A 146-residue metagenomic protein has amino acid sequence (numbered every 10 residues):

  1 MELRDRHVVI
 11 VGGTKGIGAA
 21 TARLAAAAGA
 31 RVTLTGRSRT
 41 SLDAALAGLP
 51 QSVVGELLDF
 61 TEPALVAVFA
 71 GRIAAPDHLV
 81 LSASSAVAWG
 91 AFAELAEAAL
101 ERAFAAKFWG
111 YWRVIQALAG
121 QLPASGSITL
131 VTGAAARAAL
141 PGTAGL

Functional and structural regions predicted by a protein language model:
H7, T14-K15: Conserved glycine-rich cofactor-binding loop
V11, P76-S85, L130: Rossmann-fold scaffold of SDR-type NAD(P)-dependent oxidoreductases
A28-A44: Conserved glycine-rich Rossmann-like NAD(P)H-binding loop of the short-chain dehydrogenase/reductase
L49-A64: Rossmann-fold cofactor-recognition segment
T61-A74: Conserved Rossmann-fold cofactor-binding substructure of NAD(P)-dependent oxidoreductases
V80, G110, V114-L118: Hydrophobic positions on the long internal alpha-helix of Rossmann-like NAD(P)-dependent oxidoreductase domains
S84-E101: Conserved mid-core segment of classical short-chain dehydrogenase/reductases
A99-F104, F108, W112-R113, S127-L146: Catalytic loop of short-chain dehydrogenase/reductase
